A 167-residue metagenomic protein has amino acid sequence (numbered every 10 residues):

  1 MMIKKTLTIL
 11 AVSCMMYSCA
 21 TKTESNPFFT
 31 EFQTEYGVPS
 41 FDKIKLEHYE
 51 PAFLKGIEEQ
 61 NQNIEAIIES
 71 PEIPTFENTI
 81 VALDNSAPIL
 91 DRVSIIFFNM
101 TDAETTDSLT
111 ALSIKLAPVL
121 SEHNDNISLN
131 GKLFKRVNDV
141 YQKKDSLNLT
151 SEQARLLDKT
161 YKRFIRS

Functional and structural regions predicted by a protein language model:
M1-E24: Bacterial Sec-dependent N-terminal signal peptides
C19-S167: Zn2+-dependent metallopeptidase catalytic domains
